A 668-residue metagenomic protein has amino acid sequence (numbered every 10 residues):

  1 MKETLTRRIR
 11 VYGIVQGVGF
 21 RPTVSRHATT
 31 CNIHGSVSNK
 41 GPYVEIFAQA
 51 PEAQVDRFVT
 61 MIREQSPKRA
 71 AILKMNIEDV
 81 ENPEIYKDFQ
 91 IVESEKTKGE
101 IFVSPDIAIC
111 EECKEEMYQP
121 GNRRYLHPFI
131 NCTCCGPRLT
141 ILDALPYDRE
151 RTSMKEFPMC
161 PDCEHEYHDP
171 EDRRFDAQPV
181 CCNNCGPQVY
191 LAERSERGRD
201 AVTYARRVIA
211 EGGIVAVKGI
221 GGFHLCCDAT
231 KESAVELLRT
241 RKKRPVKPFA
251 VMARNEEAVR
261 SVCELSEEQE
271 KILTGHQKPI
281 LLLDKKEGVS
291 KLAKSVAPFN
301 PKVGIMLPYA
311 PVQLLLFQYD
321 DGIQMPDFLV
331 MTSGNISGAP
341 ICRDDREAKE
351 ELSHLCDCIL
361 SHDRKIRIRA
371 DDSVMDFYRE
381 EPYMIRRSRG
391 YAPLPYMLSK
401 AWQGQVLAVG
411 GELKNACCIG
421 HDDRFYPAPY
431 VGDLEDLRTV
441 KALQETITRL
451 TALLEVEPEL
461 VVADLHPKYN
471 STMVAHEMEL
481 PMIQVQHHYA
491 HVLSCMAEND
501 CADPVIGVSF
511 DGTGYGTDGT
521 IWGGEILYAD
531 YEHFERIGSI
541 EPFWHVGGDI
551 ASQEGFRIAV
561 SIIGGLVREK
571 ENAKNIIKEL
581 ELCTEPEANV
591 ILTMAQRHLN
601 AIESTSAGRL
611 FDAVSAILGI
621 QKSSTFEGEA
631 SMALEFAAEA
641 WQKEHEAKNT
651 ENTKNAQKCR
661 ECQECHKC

Functional and structural regions predicted by a protein language model:
M1-P179, N183-G186, Y190: Intrinsically disordered, low-complexity, mixed-charge
D79, G222-V289: A phosphate-binding glycine/aspartate-rich beta-alpha loop in the early core of alpha/beta enzymes
A108, P158, D162, V180 (+1 more regions): N-terminal segments that mediate ammonia production and transfer in glutamine-dependent amidotransferase systems
N131, D345, H362-D371, M375-Y426 (+3 more regions): A short helix-loop
I214-A229, F328-P340, D511-I521, H598-Q621 (+1 more regions): Conserved phosphate/anionic-ligand binding catalytic regions in large, soluble enzymes, centered on
A216, E455-P467: Short glycine-rich phosphate-binding loop at a beta-alpha junction
R260-L265, L315, I341-R346, D372-S373 (+2 more regions): Conserved phosphate-binding catalytic cores of ATP/NTP-utilizing and phosphoryl-transfer enzymes
V406-A408, V462, V505-S509: Short glycine-aspartate micro-motif
